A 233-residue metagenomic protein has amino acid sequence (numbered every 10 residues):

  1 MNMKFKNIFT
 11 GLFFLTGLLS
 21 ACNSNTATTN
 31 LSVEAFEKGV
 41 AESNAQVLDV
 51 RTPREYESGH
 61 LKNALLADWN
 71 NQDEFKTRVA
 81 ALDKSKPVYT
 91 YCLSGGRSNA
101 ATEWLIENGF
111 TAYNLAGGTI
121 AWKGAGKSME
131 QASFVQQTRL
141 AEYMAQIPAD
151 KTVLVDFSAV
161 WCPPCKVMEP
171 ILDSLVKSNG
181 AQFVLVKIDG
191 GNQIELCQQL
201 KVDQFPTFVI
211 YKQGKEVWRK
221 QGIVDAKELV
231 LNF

Functional and structural regions predicted by a protein language model:
K4-K6, C22-G39, A45, P53-P87 (+4 more regions): Rhodanese-like catalytic fold shared by cysteine-dependent sulfurtransferases and DSP/PTP-type phosphatases
T10-S20: Bacterial N-terminal signal peptides
L61, P164-N179: Typically the conserved alpha-helix immediately C-terminal to a functionally engaged Cys/Sec in thioredoxin-like
L66-N71, F157, L172, V176 (+1 more regions): Thiol-based oxidoreductase modules, predominantly thioredoxin-like and allied folds used for disulfide exchange
C92-S98, A159-M168: Short, thiol/selenol-centered motifs that function as redox-active sites or metal-ligating centers
D150-K151, S158-W161, Q204: Short pre-active-site segment immediately N-terminal to redox-active cysteine/selenocysteine motifs in thiol-based
